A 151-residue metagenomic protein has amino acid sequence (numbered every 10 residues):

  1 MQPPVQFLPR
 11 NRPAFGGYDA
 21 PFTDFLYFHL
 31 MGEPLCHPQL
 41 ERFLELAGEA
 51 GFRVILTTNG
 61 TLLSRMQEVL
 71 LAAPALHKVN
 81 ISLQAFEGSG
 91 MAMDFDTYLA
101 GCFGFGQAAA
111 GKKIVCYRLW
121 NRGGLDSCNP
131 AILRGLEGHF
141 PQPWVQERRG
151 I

Functional and structural regions predicted by a protein language model:
M1-R148: Conserved glycine-rich "GG(E/T)P / GGGxP" loop and the immediately following alpha-helix in the radical SAM core
I151: Structured beta-strand/loop patches that form or line metal/cofactor-binding pockets in enzymes
